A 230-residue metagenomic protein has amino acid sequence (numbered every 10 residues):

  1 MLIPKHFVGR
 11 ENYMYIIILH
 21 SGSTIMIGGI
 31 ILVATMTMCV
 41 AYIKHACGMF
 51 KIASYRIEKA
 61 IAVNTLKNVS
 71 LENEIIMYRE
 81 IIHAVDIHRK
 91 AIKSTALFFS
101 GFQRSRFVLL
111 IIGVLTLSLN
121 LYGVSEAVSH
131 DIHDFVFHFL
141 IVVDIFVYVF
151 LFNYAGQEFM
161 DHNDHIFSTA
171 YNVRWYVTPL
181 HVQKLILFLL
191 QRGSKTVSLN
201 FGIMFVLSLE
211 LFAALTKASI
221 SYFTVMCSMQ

Functional and structural regions predicted by a protein language model:
M1-A41, G48, E58-N73, M77 (+3 more regions): Helix-loop-helix junctions within predominantly alpha-helical proteins
L19-G22, Y42, A46-M49, E80-I87 (+7 more regions): Amphipathic alpha-helix face/heptad-repeat signature
G22-G29, M49, A53-R56, I87-S94 (+5 more regions): Amphipathic, well-ordered alpha-helical segments in soluble domains
T24-M36, M77-K93, S168-T178, K195-E210: Alpha-helical membrane-embedding segments and immediately adjacent membrane-interface amphipathic helices
I43-A60, E74, I81-G101, G156-N163 (+4 more regions): Intracellular alpha-helical coupling/juxtamembrane segments of multi-pass membrane proteins
R56, I132, I141-Q230: C-terminal transmembrane module of eukaryotic multi-pass membrane proteins
V69-E74, L110-N120, I186-K195: Charge-rich, acidic-biased intrinsically disordered regions
S100-V114, V206: Alpha-helical segments in transporter systems
